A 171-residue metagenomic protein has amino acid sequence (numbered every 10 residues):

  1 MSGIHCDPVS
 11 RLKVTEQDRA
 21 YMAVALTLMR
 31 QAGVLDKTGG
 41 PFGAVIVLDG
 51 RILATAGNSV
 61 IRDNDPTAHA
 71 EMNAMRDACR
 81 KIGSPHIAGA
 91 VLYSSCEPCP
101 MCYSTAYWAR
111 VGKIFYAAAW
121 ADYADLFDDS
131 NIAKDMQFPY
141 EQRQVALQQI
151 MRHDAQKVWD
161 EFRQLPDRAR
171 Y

Functional and structural regions predicted by a protein language model:
M1-D36, T105-Y171: Zinc-dependent deaminase
G40-F42, A88-A90, V145: Residue-level recognition of the N-termini of beta-strands and the immediately preceding loop/turn
P41-G50: Short beta-strand scaffold segments in enzyme catalytic cores
A44, G83-S84, Q137-P139: Short secondary-structure boundary/capping segments
L53-V60: Short beta->alpha transition motifs characteristic of CBS
V60, S94, A118: Residues that line or immediately flank small-molecule/substrate-binding pockets and catalytic motifs
N64-A109: Helix-adjacent hinge/juxtasegments
